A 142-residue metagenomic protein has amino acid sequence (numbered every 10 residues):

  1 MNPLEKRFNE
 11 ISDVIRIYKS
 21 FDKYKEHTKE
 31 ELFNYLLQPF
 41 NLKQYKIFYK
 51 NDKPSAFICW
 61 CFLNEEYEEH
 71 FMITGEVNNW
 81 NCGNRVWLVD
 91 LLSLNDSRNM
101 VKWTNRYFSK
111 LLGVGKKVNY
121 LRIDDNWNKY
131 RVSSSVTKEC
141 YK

Functional and structural regions predicted by a protein language model:
M1-L32: Short amphipathic alpha-helix that is part of the acyltransferase structural core
N2, F33-P39, F108-V114: Short linear motifs in intrinsically disordered
P3, I58-W60, V118: Generic structural motif
I11-I17, L36, F40, V118: Generic hydrophobic, helix-prone segments enriched in Leu/Val/Ile
K19-K25, E31-L36, C61-H70, S93-S97: Short linear motifs at secondary-structure transitions and domain/linker junctions
Y35-N51, A56, F62-Y67: A short helix-loop-beta-strand connector motif used in the catalytic cores of GNAT acetyltransferases and, in some
Y67-T137: Acyl-donor binding region in acyl/amide transferases
E139-K142: Short, charged interaction patches at domain edges and termini
